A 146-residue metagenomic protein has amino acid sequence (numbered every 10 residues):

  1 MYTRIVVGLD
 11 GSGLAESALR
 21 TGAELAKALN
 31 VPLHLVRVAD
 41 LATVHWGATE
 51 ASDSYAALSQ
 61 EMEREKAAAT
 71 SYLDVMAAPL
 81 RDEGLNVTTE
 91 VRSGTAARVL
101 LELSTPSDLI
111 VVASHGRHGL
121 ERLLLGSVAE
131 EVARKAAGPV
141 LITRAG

Functional and structural regions predicted by a protein language model:
M1, L14, A28, V75-I110: Structural beta-alpha unit
M1-S17, W46-G47, T88, D108 (+1 more regions): Intrinsically disordered or low-complexity boundary/linker segments at protein termini and domain junctions
Y2-Y55, E83, L103: Small/aliphatic-rich secondary-structure junction motif
V7, L25, L33-L35, Y72 (+3 more regions): Short, structured motif recognition centered on aromatic/hydrophobic residues
A23, R98, E130-E131: Active-site phosphate/pyrophosphate- and oxyanion-stabilizing loops and adjacent acidic/basic residues in soluble
Y55-S71: A short acidic, glycine-rich active-site loop that binds or catalyzes chemistry on phosphate/adenosine moieties
V112-R134: Glycine-rich, Arg-bearing micro-motifs that act as flexible, cationic patches
